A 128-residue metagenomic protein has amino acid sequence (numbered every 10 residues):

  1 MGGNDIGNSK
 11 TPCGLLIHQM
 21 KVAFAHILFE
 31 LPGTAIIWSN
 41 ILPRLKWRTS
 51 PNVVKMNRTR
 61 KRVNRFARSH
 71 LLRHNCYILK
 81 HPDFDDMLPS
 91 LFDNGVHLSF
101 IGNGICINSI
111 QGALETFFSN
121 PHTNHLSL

Functional and structural regions predicted by a protein language model:
M1-L128: Alpha-helical cap/lid subdomain in secreted, periplasmic, or secretory-pathway luminal O-acyl-processing enzymes
